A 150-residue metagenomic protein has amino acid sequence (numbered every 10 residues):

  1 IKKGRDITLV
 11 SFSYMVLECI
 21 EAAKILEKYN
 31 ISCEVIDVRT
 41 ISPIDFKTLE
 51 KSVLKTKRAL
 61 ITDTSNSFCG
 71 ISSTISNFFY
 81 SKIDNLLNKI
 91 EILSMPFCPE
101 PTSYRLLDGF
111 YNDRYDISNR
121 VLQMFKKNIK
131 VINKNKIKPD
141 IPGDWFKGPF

Functional and structural regions predicted by a protein language model:
I1-F150: Thiamine diphosphate
